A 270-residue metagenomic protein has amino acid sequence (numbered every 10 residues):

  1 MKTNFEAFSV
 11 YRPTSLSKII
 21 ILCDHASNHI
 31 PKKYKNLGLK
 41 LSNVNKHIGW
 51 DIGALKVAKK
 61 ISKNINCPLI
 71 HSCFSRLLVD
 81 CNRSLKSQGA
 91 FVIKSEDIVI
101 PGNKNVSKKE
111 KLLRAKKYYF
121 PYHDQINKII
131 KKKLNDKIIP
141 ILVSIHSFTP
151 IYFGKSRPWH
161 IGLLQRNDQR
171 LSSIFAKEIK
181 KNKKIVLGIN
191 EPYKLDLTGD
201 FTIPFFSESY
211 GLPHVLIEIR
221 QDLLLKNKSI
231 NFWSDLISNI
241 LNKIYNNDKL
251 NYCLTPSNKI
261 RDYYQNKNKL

Functional and structural regions predicted by a protein language model:
M1-L142, S147-L270: N-terminal catalytic or cofactor-binding beta/alpha core of small enzyme domains
